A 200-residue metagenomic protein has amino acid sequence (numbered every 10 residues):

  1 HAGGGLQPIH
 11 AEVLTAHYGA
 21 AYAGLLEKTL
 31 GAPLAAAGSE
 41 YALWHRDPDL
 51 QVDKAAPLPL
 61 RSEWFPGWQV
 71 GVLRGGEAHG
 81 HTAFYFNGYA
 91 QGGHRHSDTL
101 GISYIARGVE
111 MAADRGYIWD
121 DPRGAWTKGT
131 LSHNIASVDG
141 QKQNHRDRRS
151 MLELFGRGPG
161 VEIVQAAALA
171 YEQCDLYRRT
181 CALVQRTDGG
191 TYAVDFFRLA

Functional and structural regions predicted by a protein language model:
H1-A200: Extended polysaccharide-engagement surfaces of secreted carbohydrate-active enzymes
